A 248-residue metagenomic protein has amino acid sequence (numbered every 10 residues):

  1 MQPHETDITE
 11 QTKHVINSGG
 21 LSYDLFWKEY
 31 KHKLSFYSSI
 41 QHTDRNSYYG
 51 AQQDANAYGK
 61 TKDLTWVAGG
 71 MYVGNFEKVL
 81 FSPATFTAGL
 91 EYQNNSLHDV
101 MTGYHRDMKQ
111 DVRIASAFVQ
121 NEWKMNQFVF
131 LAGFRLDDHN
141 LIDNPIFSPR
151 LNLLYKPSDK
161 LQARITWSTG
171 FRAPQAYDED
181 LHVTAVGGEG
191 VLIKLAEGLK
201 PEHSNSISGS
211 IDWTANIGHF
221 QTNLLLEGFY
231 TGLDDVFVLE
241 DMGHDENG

Functional and structural regions predicted by a protein language model:
M1, K13, Q221-T222: Membrane-proximal, glycine/serine-rich, low-complexity loop/turn segments characteristic of large bacterial
M1-T9, R45-A55, H98-R106, I142-S148 (+3 more regions): Outer-membrane beta-barrel translocator domains and adjoining extracellular loop/strand segments of Gram-negative
T12-D143, L225-G228: Face-selective signature of the C-terminal outer-membrane beta-barrel domain
K33-S47, K156, R164, G198-G248: Membrane-embedded beta-barrel scaffold of Gram-negative outer-membrane proteins
W167-P174: Outer membrane beta-barrel
